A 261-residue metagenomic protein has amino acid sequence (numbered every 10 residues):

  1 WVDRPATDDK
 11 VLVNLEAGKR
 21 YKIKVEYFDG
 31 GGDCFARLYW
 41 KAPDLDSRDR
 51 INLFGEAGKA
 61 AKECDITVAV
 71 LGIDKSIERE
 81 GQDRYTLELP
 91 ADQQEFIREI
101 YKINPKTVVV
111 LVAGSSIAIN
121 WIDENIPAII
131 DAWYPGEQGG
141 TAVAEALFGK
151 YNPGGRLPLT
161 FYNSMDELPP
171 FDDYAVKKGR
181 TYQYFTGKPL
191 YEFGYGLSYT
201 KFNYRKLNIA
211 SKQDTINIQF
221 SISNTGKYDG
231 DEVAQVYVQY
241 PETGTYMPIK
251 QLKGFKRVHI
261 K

Functional and structural regions predicted by a protein language model:
W1-I66, G81-D83, E88-D92, M247: Acidic/polar, compositionally biased interaction segments
G18, Q213, I260-K261: Solvent-exposed, conformationally flexible loop/turn segments
I23, V236-Y237: Aromatic-lined ligand-binding clefts that engage carbohydrates, nucleic acids, or primary amines
C34-A36, E78-E80, I119-W121, Y228-V233 (+1 more regions): Extended hydrophobic-aromatic, low-complexity segments
R48-E124: Hydrophobic helix-and-loop "lid/oligomerization" segment in the mid-to-C-terminal part of catalytic domains
V112-D231, Y237-P241: Secreted, periplasmic, or luminal enzymes acting at the cell surface/secretory milieu
G244-K261: Intrinsically disordered, low-complexity Pro/Gly/Ser/Thr-rich segments with frequent PxxP/GP/PP motifs and embedded
